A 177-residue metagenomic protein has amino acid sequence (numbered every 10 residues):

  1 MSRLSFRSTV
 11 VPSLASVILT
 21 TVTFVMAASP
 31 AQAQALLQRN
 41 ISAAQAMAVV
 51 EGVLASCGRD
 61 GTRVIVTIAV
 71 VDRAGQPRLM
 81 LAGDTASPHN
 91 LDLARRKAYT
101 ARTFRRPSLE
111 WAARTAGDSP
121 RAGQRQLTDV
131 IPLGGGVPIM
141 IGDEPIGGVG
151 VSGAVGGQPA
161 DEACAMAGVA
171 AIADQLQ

Functional and structural regions predicted by a protein language model:
R3-S5, P12-A27: Bacterial N-terminal signal peptides
S8-P12, T100-R102: Intrinsically disordered, low-complexity segments enriched in polar/charged small residues
Q32-Q177: Flexible, solvent-exposed loop/hinge segments and secondary-structure transition points
